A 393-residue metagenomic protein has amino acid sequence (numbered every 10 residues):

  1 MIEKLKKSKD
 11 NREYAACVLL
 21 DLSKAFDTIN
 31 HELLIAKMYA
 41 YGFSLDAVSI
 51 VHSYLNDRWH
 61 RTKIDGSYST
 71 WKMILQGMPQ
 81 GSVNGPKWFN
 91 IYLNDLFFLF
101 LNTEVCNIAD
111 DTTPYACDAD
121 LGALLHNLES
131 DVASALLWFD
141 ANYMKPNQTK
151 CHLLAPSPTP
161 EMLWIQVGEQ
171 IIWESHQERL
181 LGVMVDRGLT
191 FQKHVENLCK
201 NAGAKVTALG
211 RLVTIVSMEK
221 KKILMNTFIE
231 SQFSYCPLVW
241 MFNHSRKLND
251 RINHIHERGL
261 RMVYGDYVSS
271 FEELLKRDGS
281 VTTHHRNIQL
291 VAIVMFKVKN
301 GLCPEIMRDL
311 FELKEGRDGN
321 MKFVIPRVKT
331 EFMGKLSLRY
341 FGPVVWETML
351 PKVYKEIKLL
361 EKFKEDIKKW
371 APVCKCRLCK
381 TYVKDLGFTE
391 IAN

Functional and structural regions predicted by a protein language model:
M1-P79, A116: Conserved pre-catalytic core of RNA-dependent polymerases
K6-Y14, L136-N147, H152-L154, W173 (+1 more regions): Short, charged alpha-helical motifs in flexible N/C-terminal segments and linkers
K7-N11, L22-T28, A40-F43, G77-P86 (+8 more regions): Conserved, non-catalytic sequence blocks in retroelement Pol enzymes and Pol-derived host proteins
D10, P86-A116: Active-site palm subdomain of RNA-directed nucleic acid polymerases
A15-L19, T62-W88, Y115-L121, W173-E174 (+4 more regions): Short, conserved non-catalytic motifs in the polymerase core
D21, M38, V51, G81 (+9 more regions): Short, conserved catalytic/metal-binding micro-motifs enriched in Asp/Glu and His
L101, Q170-V239: Basic, alpha-helical interaction scaffolds
S130, K145-Q177: Short, conserved micro-motifs composed of acidic
